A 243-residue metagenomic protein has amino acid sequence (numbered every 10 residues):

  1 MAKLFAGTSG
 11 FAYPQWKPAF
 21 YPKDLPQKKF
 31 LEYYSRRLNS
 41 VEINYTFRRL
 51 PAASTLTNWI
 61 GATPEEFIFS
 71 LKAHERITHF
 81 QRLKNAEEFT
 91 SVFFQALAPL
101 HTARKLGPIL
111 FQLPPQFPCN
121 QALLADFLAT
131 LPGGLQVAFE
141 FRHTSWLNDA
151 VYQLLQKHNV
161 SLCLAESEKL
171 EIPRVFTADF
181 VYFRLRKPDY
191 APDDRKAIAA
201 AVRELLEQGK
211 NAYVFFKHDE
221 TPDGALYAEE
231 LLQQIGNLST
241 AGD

Functional and structural regions predicted by a protein language model:
M1-D243: Residues lining hydrophobic/aromatic ligand-binding pockets adjacent to catalytic sites
